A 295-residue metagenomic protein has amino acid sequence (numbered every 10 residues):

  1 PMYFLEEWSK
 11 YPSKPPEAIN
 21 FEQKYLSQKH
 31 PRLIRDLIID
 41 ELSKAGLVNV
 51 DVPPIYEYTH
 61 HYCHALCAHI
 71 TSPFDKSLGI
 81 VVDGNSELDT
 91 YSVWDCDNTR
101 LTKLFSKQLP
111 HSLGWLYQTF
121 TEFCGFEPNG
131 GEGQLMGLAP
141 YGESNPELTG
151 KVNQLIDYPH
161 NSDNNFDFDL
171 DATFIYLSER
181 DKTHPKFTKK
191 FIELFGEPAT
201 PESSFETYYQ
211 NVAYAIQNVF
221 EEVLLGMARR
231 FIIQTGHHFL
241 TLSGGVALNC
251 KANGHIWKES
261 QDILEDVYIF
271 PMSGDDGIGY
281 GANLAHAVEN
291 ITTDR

Functional and structural regions predicted by a protein language model:
P1-R295: Short acidic/glycine-rich loops and adjacent helix/strand connectors that line catalytic pockets where negatively
